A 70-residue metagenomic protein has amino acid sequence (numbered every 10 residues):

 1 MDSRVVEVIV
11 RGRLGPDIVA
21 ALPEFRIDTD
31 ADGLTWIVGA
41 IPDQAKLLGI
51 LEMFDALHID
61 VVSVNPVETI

Functional and structural regions predicted by a protein language model:
M1-I70: Long, contiguous binding/interaction regions
